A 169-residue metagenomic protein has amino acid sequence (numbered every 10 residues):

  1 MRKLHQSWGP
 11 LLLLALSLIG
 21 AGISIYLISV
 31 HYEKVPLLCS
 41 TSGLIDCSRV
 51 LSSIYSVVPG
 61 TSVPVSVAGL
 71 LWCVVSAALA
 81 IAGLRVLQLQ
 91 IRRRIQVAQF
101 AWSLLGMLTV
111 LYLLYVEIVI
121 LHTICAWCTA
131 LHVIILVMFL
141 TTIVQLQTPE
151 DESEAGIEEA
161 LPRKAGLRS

Functional and structural regions predicted by a protein language model:
M1-S169: Membrane-interfacial helix-loop segments of redox and metal-homeostasis proteins, especially TM-loop-TM junctions
